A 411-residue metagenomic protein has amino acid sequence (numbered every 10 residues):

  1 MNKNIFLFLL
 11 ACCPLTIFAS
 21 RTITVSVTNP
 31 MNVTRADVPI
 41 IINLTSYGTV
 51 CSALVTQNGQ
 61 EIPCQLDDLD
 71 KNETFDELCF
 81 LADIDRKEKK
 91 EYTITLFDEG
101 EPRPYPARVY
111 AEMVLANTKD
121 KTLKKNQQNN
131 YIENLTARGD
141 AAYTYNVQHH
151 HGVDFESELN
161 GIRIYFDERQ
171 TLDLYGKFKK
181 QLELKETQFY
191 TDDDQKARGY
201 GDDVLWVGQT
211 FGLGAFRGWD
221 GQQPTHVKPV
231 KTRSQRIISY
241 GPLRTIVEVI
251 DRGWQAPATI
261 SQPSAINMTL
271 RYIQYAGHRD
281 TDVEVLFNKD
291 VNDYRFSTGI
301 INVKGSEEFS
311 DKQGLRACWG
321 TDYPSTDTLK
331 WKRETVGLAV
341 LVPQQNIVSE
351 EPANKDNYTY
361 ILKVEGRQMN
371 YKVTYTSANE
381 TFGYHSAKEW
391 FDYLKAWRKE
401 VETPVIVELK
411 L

Functional and structural regions predicted by a protein language model:
M1-T24: Bacterial Sec-dependent N-terminal signal peptides
S20-Q127, N134, R138-Y143, H150: Alpha-mannosidase-like glycoside hydrolase catalytic domains involved in N-glycan trimming, generalizing to other
R21-V27, R295-I347: Polysaccharide-binding surfaces and accessory modules of carbohydrate-active proteins
M31-R35, S46-C51, E101, F155-E156 (+4 more regions): Primarily extracytoplasmic ectodomains and periplasmic/lumenal surface modules that are beta-strand-rich
D70-I84, L338-L411: Beta-strand-rich recognition/accessory modules
G100-V227: Solvent-exposed N-terminal domain segments of exported/luminal and surface proteins
Q195-Y275: Extended, loop-rich substrate-binding clefts of extracytoplasmic carbohydrate-active enzymes
M268, Q274, R279-Q313: Acidic (Asp/Glu-rich), glycine- and aromatic
